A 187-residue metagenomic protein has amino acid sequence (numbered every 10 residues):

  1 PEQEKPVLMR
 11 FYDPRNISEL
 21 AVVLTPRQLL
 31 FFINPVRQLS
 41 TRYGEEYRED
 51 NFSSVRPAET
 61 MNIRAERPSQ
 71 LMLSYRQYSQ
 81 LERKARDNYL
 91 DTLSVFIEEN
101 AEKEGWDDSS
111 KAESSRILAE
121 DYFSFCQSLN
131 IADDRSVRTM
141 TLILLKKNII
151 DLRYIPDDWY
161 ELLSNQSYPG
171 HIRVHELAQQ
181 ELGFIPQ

Functional and structural regions predicted by a protein language model:
P1-Q187: A contiguous, surface-oriented mixed alpha/beta subdomain in the mid-to-C-terminal portion of proteins that forms
